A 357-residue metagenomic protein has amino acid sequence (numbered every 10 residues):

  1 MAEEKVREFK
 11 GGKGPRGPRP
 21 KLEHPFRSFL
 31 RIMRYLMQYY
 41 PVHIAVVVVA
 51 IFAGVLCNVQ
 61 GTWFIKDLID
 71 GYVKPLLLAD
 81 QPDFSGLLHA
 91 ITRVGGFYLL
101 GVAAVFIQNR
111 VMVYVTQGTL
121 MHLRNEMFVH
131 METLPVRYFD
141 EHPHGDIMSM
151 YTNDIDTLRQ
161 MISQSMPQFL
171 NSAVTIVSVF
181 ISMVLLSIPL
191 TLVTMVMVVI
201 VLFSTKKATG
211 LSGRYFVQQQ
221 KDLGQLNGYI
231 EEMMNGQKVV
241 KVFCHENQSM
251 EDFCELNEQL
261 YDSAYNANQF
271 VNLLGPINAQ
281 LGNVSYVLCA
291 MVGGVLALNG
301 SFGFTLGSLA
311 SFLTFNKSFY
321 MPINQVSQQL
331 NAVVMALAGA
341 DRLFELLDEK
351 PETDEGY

Functional and structural regions predicted by a protein language model:
M1-N58, V73-V94, I107-M112, T116 (+8 more regions): Membrane-integrated ABC transporters
P18-P25, C57-V73, F97-H144, M148 (+9 more regions): Juxtamembrane helix-loop junctions of ABC transporter transmembrane domains
L30, A104, Q108, T116 (+4 more regions): Hydrophobic alpha-helical transmembrane segments of ABC transporter permease domains
Q38-P41, V136-R137, I155-I162, M166 (+5 more regions): An intracellular "coupling" helix at the cytosolic face of ABC transporter transmembrane type-1 domains
Y39, H43-L56, F97, Q164-Q218 (+2 more regions): Transmembrane helices of ABC transporter permease
Y40, F52, I69, G96 (+11 more regions): Hydrophobic/aromatic residues within transmembrane alpha-helices of membrane transport systems, especially the TMDs
D67, G71, P75, V184 (+6 more regions): Transmembrane helix-loop junction
P75, S182-V196, N266, F270-D341 (+1 more regions): Helix-loop-helix
